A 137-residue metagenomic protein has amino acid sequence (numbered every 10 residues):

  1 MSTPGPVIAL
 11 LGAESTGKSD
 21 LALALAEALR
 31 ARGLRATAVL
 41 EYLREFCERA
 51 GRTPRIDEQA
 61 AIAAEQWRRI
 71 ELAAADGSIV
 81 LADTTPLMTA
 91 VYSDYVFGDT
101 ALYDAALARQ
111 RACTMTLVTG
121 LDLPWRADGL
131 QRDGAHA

Functional and structural regions predicted by a protein language model:
M1-V7: Phosphate-binding P-loop
L10: Hydrophobic anchor at the beta1->P-loop junction of P-loop NTPases
E14: The conserved Walker
K18: Conserved lysine of the Walker
L21: Hydrophobic positions on the alpha1 helix immediately C-terminal to the Walker A/P-loop
A26-W67: Conserved substrate/cofactor phosphate-moiety recognition/catalytic segment in nucleotide-dependent phosphotransferases
G51-T100: Conserved nucleotide-sensing/catalytic segment adjacent to the nucleotide-binding pocket in NTP-handling enzymes
V96-A137: A glycine- and Lys/Arg-enriched "phosphate-lid" helix/loop adjacent to the NTP-binding pocket of small-molecule kinases
